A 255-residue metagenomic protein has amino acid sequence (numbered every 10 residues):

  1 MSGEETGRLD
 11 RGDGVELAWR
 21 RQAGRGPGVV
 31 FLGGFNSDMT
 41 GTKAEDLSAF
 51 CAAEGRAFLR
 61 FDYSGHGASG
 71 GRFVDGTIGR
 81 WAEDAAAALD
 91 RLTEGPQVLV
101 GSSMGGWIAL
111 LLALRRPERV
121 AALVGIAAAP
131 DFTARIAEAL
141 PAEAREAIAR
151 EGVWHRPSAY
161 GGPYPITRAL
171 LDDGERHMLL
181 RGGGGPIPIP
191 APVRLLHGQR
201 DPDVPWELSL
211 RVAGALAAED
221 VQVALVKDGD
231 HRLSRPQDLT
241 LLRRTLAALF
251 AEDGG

Functional and structural regions predicted by a protein language model:
M1-A23: N-terminal cap/lid segment of alpha/beta-hydrolase-fold proteins
G3, V98, R119-V226, D230-G255: The alpha/beta-hydrolase serine catalytic core
G26-G34: Short beta-strand element of the alpha/beta-hydrolase
F35-S48, E207: The serine-hydrolase catalytic nucleophile loop
N36, Y63-A68, P130, D230: Alpha/beta-hydrolase active-site loop signature
S48-G70: Conserved alpha/beta-hydrolase
D75-R91: Alpha/beta-hydrolase active-site loop
G101-A109: Gly/Ala-rich beta-loop-alpha elbow adjacent to hydrolase catalytic centers
